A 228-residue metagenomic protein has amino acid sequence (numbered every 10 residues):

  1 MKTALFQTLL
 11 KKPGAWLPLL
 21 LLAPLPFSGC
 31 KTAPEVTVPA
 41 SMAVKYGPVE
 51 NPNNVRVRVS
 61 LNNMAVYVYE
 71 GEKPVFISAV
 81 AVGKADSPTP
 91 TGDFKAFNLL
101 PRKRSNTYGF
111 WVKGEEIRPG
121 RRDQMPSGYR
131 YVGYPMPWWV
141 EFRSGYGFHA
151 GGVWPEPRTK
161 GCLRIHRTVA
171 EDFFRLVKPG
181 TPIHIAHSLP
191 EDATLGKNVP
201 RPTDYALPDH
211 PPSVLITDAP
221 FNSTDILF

Functional and structural regions predicted by a protein language model:
T3-L17: Bacterial N-terminal signal peptides that target proteins for export
W16-P26: Bacterial N-terminal signal peptides
P34-E35, F110-F228: Exported/periplasmic cell-wall-interacting domains
S41-R56, L61-N62, F76-K84, G92-F94 (+3 more regions): N-terminal post-signal-peptidase region of extra-cytosolic proteins
P52-N54, L61-M64, V75-I77, T89-D93 (+4 more regions): Extracytoplasmic
N62-M64, G71-P74, G83-A85, L99-R102 (+4 more regions): Solvent-exposed coil/turn segments that connect beta secondary-structure elements in extracytoplasmic/periplasmic
A79-G109: Electropositive
